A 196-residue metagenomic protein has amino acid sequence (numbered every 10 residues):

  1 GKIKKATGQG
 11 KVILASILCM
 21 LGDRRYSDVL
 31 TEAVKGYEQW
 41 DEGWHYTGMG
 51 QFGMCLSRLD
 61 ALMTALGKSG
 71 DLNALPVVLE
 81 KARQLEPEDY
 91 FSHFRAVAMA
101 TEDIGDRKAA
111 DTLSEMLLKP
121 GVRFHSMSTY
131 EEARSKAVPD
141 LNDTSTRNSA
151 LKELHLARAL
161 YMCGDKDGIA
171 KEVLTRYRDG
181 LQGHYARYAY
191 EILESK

Functional and structural regions predicted by a protein language model:
G1-R24, V29-E32, W44-D71, E80-Q84 (+4 more regions): Structural detector for internal amphipathic alpha-helices that build alpha-solenoid repeat scaffolds
Y37, K108, E115-T129: Short, solvent-exposed beta-strand-terminating loops
E115-K119, L174-D179: TPR/TPR-like (Sel1-like) alpha-helical repeat modules
V122-R123, Q182-H184: Secretory-pathway/luminal and periplasmic proteins that interact with or process carbohydrate-rich
M162, K166-E172, D179-G180: Long internal repeat-built scaffold domains in very large eukaryotic proteins
